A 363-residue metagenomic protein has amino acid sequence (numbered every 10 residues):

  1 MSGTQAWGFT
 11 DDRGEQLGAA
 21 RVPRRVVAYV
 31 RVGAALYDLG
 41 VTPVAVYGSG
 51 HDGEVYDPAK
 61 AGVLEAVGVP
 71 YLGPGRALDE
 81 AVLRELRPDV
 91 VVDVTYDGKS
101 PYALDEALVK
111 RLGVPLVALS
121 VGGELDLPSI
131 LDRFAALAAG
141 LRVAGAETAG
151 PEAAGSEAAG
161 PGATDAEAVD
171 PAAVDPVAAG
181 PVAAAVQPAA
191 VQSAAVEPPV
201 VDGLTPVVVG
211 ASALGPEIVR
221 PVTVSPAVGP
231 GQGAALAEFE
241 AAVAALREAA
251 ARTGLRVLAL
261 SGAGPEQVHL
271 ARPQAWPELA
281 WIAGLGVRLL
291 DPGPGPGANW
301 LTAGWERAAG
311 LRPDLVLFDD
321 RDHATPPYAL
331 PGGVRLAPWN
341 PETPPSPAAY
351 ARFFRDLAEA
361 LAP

Functional and structural regions predicted by a protein language model:
M1-A34, V143-G150, V200-S261, D320-D322 (+2 more regions): Bacterial Sec-exported substrate-binding components of ABC uptake systems
V27-L86, V94-K99: A short, structured surface patch at a secondary-structure boundary
D52-V55, K99-A103, L119-A136, V208-P221 (+2 more regions): Extracytoplasmic ligand-binding site segments that recognize negatively charged/polar headgroups
Y71-D79, P294-W305: Short helix-initiation/N-cap motifs at beta->coil->alpha
E80-D93, A195, P199, A308 (+1 more regions): Proline-aspartate-enriched helix->loop->beta-strand connector
A107, R111, E124-R133, A303-P363: Structured C-terminal subdomain patch of bacterial secreted/periplasmic proteins
A139-P230: Intrinsically disordered, low-complexity terminal tails and inter-domain linkers enriched for S/T/G/P/D/E
L270-W300: Alpha-helical, coiled-coil/dimerization segments enriched in small aliphatic residues
